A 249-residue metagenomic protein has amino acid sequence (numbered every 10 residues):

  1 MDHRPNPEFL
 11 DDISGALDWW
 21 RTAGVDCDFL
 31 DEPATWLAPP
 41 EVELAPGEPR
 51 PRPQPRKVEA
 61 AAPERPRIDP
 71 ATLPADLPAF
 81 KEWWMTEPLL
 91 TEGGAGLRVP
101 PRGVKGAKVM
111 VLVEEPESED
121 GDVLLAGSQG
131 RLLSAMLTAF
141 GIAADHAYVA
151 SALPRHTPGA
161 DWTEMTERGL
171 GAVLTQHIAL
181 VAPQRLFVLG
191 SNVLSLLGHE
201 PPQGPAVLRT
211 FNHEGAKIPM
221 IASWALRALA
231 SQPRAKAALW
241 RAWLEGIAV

Functional and structural regions predicted by a protein language model:
M1-F29: Non-catalytic accessory regions outside enzyme or core folds
D26-D31, T35-V249: A polyanion-binding, active-site-adjacent surface
